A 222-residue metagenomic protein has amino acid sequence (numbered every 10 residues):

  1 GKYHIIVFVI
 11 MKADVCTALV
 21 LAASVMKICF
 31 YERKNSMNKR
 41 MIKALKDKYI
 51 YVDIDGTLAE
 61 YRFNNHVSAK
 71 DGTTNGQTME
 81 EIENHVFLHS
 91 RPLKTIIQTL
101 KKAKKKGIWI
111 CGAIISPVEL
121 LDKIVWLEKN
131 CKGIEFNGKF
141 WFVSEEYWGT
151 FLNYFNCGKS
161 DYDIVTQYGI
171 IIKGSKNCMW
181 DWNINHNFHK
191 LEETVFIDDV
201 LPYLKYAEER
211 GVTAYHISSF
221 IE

Functional and structural regions predicted by a protein language model:
Y3, F8, F30-Y31: Aromatic (phenylalanine/tyrosine) cluster motif
Y3-H4, D14, N35: Intrinsic-disorder-associated, low-complexity terminal segments enriched in Asp/Asn/His/Tyr and depleted of Lys/Arg
N38-K39, A44-W126, N130: Alpha-helical substrate-recognition element adjacent to the catalytic core
S144-P202: Conserved Lys-Pro-Asp/Glu-containing loop-to-beta segment of HAD-superfamily phosphomonoesterases, centered on
V195-E222: Acidic, Mg2+-coordinating phosphoryl-transfer loop and its flanking beta/alpha structural elements, shared across
